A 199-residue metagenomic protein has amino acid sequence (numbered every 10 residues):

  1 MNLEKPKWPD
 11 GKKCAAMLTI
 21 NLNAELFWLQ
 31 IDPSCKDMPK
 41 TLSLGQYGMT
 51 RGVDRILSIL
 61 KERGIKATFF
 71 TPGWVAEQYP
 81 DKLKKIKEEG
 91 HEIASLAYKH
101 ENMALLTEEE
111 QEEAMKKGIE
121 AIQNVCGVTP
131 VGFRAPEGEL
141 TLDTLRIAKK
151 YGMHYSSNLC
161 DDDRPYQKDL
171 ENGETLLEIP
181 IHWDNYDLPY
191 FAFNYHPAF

Functional and structural regions predicted by a protein language model:
M1-G132, E137-Y186: Catalytic alpha-helical scaffold of carbohydrate-active enzymes acting on polysaccharides/glycoconjugates
H182-F199: Catalytic grooves of carbohydrate-active enzymes
